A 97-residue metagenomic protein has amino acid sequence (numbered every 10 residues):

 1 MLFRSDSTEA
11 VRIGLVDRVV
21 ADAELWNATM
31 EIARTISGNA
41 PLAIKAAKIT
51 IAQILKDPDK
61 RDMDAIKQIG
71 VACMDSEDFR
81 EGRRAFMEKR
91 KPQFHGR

Functional and structural regions predicted by a protein language model:
M1-L2: Short, small-residue-biased leader/transition segments that mark boundaries at the very start of proteins
S7, V16-D64, V71-A72, F94-R97: C-terminal long alpha-helix characteristic of the crotonase
I13-G14, K89: Structural motif
D78-F79, A85: Interdomain hinge/lid region at the active-site interface of Rossmann-like NAD(P)-dependent oxidoreductases
R84-R97: Terminal low-complexity tails and localization/encapsulation signals of metabolic enzymes
